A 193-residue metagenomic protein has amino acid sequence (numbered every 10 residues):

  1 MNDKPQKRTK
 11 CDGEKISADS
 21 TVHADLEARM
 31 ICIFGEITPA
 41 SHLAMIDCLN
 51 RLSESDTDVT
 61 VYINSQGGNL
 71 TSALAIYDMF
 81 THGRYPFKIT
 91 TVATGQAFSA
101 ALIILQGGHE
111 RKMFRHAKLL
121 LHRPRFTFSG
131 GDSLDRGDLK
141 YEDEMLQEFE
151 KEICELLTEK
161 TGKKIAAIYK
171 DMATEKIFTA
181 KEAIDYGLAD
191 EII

Functional and structural regions predicted by a protein language model:
M1-I193: Terminal-region recognition feature
